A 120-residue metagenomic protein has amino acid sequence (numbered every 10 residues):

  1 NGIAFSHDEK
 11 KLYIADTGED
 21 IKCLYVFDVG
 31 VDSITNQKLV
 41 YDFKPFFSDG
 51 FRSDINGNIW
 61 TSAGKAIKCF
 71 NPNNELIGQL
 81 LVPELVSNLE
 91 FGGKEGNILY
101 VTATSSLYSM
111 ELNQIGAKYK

Functional and structural regions predicted by a protein language model:
N1-K11, D42-G64, P83-N97, T104: Beta-rich, blade/repeat-based domains predominating in secreted/periplasmic proteins but also intracellular
A4-Q37: Glycine- and Gly-Pro-enriched alpha-helical subdomains that act as flexible, kink-prone "lid/hinge" or packing modules
H7, G30, I55, P72-N73: Short, ordered coil/turn segments that flank beta-strands lining enzyme active or ligand-binding pockets
T17-E19, G64, T104, L112: Short loop/turn segments immediately following the C-termini of beta-strands
D20-L24, I67-K68, L107-S109: Structural signal for beta-propeller blades
V26-S33, E111-Y119: Short loop/turn segments immediately following beta-strands, especially the blade-tip and inter-blade linker loops
N36-D42, E75-L80: A short beta-strand motif characteristic of beta-propeller blades
